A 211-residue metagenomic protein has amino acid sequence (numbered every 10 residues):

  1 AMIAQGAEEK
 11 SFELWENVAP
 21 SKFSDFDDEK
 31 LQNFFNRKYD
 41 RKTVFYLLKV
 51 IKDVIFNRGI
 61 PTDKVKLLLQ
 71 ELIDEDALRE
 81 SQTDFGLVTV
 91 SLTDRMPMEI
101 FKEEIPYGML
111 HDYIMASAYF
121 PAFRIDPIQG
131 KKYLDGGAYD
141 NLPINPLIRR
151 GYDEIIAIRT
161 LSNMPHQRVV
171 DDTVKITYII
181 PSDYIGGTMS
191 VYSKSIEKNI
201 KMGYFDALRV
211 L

Functional and structural regions predicted by a protein language model:
M2-L211: Patatin-like phospholipase
